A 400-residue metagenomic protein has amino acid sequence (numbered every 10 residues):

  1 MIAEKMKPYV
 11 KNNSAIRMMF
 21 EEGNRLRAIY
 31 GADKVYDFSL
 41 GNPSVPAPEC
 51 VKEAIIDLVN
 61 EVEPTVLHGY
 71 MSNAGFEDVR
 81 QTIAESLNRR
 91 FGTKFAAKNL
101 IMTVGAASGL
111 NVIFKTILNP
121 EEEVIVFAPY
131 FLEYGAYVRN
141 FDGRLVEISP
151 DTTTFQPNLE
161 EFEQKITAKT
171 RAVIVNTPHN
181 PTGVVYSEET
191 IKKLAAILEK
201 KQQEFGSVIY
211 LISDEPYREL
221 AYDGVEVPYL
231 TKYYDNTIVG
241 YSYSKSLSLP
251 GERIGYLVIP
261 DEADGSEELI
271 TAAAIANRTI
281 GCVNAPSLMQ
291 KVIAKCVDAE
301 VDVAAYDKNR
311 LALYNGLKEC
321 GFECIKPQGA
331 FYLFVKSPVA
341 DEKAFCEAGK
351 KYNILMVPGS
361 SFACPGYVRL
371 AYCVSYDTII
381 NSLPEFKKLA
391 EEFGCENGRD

Functional and structural regions predicted by a protein language model:
M1-M19, R27-N60, A74, D78 (+1 more regions): PLP-dependent class I/II
E63: Alpha-helical substrate-binding/gating segment
V66-L67: Pre-Walker A segment
